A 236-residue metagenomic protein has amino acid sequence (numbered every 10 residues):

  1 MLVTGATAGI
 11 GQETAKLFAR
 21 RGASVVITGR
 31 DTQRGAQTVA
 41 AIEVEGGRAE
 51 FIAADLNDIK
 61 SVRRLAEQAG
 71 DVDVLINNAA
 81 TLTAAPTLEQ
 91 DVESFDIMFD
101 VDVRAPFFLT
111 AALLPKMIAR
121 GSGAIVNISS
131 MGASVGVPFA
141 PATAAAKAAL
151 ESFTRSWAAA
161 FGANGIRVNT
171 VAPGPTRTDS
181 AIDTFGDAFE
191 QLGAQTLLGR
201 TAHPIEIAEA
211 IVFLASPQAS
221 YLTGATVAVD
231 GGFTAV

Functional and structural regions predicted by a protein language model:
T7-G9, D31: Conserved glycine-rich cofactor-binding loop
I76, G162, R167, L222-G224: Short, small/polar-rich loop/turn modules that mediate ligand/substrate recognition or access, typified
P86-T87, D91-F99, A181, L192: Substrate-binding pocket helix/loop in short-chain dehydrogenase/reductase
F107, L114, R200-A235: C-terminal substrate-recognition "lid" of short-chain dehydrogenase/reductases
T110, A146, T154: Active-site helix of classical SDR
P115, A159-A163, S220: Alpha-helical segment proximal to the catalytic Tyr-Lys
S130: Residue(s) in the substrate-gating loop at a strand-loop-helix junction that position the organic substrate next
